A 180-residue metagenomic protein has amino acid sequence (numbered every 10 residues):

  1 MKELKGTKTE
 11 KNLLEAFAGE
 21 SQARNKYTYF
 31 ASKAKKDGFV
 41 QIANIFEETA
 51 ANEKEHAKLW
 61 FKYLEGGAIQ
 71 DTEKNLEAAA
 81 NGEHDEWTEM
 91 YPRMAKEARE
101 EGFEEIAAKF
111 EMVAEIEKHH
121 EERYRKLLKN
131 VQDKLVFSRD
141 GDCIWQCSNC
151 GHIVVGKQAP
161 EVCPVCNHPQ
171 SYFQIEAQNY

Functional and structural regions predicted by a protein language model:
M1-Y180: Non-heme di-metal
